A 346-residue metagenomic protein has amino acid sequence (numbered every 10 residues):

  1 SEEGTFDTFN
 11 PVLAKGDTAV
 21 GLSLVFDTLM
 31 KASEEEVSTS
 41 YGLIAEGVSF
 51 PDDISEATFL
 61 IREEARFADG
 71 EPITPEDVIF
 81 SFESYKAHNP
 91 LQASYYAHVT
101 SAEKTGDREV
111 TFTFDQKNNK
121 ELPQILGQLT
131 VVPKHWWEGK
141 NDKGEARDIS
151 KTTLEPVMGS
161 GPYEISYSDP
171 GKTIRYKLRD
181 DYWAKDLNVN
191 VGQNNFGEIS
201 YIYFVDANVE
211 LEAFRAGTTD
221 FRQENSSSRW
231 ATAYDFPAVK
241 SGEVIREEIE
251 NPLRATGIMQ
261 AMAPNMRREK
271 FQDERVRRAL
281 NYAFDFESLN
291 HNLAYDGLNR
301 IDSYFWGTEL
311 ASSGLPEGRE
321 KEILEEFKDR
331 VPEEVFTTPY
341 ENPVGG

Functional and structural regions predicted by a protein language model:
S1-D52, E83, M158: N-terminal lobe/hinge region of extracytoplasmic solute-binding protein
S1-G4, E46, E56-F59, V78-S81 (+4 more regions): Short, well-ordered beta-strand elements
T5-V12, A32, V37-S40, A68 (+4 more regions): Short, solvent-exposed loop/turn elements at domain surfaces
S33-E35, Q128-S200, N208-V209, Y340-G346: Gly/Pro-rich hinge or "lid" segments in bacterial periplasmic/extracellular proteins
G47-L91, T105-T113, E121, F204 (+2 more regions): Aromatic- and charge-enriched surface segment that lines or borders ligand/interaction sites
L60, S94-D142, P162-D169, K321-E322: Surface-exposed binding/hinge segments that line and control ligand-binding clefts or catalytic entry sites
S101-K104, S166-K177, I202-R268, A279 (+2 more regions): Extracellular/periplasmic solute-recognition and catalytic clefts
K177, Q272-G346: Append "and occasionally in soluble cytosolic enzymes with long acidic Gly/Pro-rich linkers
